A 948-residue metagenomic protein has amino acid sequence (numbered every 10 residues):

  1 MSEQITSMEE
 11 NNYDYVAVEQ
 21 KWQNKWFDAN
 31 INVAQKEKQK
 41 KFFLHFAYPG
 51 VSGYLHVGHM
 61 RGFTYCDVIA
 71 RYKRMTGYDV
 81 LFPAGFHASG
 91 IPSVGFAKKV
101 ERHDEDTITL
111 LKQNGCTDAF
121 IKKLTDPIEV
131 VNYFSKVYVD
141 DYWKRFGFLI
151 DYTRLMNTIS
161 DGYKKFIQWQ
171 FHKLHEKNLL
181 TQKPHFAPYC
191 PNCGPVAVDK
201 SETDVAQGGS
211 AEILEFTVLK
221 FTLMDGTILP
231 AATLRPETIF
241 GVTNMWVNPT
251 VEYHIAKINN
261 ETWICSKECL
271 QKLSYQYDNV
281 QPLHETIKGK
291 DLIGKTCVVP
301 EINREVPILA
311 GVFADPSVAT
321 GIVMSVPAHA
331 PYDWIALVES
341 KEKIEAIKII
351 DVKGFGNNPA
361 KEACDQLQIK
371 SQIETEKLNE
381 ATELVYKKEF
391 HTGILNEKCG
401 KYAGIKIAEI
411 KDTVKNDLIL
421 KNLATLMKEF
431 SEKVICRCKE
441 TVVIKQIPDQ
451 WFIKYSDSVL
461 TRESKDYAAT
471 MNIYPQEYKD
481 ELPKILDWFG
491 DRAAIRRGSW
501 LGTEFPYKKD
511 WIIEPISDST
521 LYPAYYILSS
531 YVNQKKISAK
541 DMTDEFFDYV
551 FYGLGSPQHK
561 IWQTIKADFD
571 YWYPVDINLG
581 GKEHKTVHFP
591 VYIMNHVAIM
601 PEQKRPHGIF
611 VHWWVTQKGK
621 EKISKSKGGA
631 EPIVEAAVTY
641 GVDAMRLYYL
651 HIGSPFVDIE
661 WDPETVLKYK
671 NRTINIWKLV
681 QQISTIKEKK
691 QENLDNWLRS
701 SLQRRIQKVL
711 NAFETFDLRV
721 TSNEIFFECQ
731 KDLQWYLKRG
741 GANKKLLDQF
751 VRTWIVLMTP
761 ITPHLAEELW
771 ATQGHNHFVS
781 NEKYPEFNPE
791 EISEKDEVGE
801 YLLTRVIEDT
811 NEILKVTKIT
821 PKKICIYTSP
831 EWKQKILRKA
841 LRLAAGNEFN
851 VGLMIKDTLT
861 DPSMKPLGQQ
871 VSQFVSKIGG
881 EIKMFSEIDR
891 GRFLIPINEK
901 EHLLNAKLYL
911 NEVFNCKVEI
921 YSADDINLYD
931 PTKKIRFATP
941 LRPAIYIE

Functional and structural regions predicted by a protein language model:
S2-I5, N12, Q20-K21, K25-A29 (+12 more regions): Residue patterns forming the tRNA-binding/recognition surfaces of aminoacyl-tRNA synthetases and related DALR
Q35-A97, I167, A231-L234, T238-I239 (+3 more regions): N-terminal catalytic cores of NTP/NDP-binding nucleotidyl/phosphoryl-transfer enzymes
R71-D79, V100-T109, R145-I150, K177-Q182 (+17 more regions): Secondary-structure transition/capping motifs at alpha-helix termini and the adjoining loop/turn into the next element
H87, S201-T203, K689-L710, N723-F727 (+2 more regions): Acidic, turn-prone loop/beta-hairpin segments
E176, L180-T203, C265-H284, L292 (+1 more regions): Amphipathic alpha-helical
A232, E301-P316, I349, L482-V657: Alpha-helical recognition segments enriched in aromatics with Gly/Pro capping that present substrate-recognition
P236-V247, V251-I322: Protease-associated
P663, L667, H777-E948: C-terminal low-complexity, glycine/proline- and small-hydrophobic-enriched intrinsically disordered tails that act as
